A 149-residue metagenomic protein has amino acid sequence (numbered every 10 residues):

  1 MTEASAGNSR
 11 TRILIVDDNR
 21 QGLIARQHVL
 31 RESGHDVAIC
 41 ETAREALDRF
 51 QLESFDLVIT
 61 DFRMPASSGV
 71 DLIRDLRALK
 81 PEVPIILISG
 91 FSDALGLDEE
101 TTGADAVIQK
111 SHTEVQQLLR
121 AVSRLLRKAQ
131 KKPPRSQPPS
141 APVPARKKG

Functional and structural regions predicted by a protein language model:
M1-R12, Q116-G149: Non-catalytic signal-transmission and effector/linker regions of two-component phosphorelay proteins
L23, P65: The feature encodes the CheY-like receiver
I24-E32: Charged docking surfaces used in two-component/phosphorelay signaling
G34-E41, R49: Short hydrophobic/Thr-rich beta-strand motif most characteristic of the beta2 strand and flanking loop of CheY-like
E41-T42, S68-D71: Acidic catalytic/metal-coordinating carboxylates
D48, V70-P81: Short amphipathic alpha-helix used as the core "switch/output" element in two-component signaling
D61: Active-site residues of response regulator receiver
